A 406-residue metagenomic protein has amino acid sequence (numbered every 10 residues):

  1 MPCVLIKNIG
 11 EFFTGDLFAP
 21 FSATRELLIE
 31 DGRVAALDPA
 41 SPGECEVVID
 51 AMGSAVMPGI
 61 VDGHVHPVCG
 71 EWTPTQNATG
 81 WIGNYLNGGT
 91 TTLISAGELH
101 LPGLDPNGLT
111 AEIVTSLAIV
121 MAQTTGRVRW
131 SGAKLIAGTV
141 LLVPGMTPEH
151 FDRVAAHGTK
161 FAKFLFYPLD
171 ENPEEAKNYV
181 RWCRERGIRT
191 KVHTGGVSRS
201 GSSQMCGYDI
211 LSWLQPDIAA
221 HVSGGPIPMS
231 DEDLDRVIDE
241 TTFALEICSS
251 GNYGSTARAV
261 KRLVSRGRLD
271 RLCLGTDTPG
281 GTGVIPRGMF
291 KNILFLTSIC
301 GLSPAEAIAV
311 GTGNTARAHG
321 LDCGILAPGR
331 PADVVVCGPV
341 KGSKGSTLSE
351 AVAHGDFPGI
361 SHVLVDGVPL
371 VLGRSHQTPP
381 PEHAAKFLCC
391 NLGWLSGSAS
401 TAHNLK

Functional and structural regions predicted by a protein language model:
M1-L5, G10-M57: Histidine-rich, glycine-flanked metal-binding segment
M1-R25, G83-N87, T92, T312-K406: Active-site microenvironment of metallo-dependent hydrolases
G43, A51-S116: Metal-associated gating/positioning segment near the N- to mid-region
G63-Q76, A133-T147, G195: Active-site mouth loops of central-metabolism enzymes
P74-I82, V143-V154, G201-I210: Short, acidic/polar
W81-E112, T125-L142, A156-L169, G187-K191 (+2 more regions): Divalent metal-dependent hydrolysis catalytic cores, especially in the metallo-beta-lactamase
K160-G283: Active-site core of metal-dependent hydrolases
K261-V340: His/Asp/Glu-enriched, well-ordered alpha-helical/loop segment that forms or immediately abuts the divalent-metal
